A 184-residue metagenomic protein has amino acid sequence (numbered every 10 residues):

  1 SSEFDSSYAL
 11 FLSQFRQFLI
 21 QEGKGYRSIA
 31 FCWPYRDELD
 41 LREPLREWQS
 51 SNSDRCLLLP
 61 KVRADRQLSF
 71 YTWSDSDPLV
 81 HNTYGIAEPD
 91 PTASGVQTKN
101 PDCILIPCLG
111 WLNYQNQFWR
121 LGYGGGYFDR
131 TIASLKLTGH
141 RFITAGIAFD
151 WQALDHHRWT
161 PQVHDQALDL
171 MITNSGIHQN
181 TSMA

Functional and structural regions predicted by a protein language model:
S1-N100: N-terminal active-site beta-alpha-beta segment that forms phosphate/nucleotide-binding and substrate-recognition loops
F31, L57, L105, G124 (+1 more regions): Residue-level signal for inorganic ion chemistry
W33, C108, S175: Glycine-rich, N-terminal phosphate-binding loop of Rossmann-like dinucleotide-binding domains
D40-E47, Y114-I132: Short Gly/Thr/Asp-enriched flexible loops that form oxyanion-binding sites at enzyme active sites
L57, W111-L112: Carbohydrate transferase catalytic cores enriched for Leloir-type hexosyltransferases
D65-T72, Q117-L121, T144, S182: Short, well-ordered strand-loop elements centered on a beta-strand within folded domains, enriched for acidic residues
D90-I104, L112-Q117, D129-A184: Surface-exposed, charge/polar-rich loops and edge strands
